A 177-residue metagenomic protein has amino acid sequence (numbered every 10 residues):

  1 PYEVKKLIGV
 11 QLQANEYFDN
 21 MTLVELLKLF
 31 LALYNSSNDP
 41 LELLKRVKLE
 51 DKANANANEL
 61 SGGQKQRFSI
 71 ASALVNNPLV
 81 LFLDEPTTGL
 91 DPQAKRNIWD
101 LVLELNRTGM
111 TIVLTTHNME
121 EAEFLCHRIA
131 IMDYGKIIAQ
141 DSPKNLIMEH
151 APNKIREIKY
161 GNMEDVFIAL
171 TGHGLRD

Functional and structural regions predicted by a protein language model:
K28, A32, S37-K52: Conserved ABC ATPase "signature" region
N56-L60: Conserved ABC ATPase signature
N77: Conserved catalytic motifs of ABC-family nucleotide-binding domains
L81-D84: Catalytic Walker B motif of ABC-type/P-loop ATPase nucleotide-binding domains
R96-T108: Helical segment within the ABC ATPase nucleotide-binding domain
Q140-D141: ABC ATPase "signature
